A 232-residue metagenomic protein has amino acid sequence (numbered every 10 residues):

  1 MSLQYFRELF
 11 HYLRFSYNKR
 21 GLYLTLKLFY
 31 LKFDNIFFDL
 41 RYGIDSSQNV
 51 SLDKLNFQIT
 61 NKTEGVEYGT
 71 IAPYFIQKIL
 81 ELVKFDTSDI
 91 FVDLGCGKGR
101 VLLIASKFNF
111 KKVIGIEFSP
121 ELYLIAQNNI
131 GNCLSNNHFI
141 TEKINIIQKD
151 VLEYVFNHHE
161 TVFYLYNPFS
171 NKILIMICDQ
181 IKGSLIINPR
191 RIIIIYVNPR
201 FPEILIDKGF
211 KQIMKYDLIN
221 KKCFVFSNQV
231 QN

Functional and structural regions predicted by a protein language model:
M1-D86: S-adenosyl-L-methionine
D89-G97: Conserved class I S-adenosyl-L-methionine
G99-L103: Glycine-rich SAM-binding Motif I of class I
K111-I116: Short beta-strand element of Class I
S119: Conserved SAM/SAH-binding beta-strand->alpha-helix loop
Y123-H158: S-adenosyl-L-methionine
I146-I186: Active-site segment flanking the S-adenosylmethionine/decSAM binding pocket in AdoMet-dependent transferases
K172-V230: C-terminal substrate-binding/active-site "lid" region of AdoMet-derived donor-dependent transferases
